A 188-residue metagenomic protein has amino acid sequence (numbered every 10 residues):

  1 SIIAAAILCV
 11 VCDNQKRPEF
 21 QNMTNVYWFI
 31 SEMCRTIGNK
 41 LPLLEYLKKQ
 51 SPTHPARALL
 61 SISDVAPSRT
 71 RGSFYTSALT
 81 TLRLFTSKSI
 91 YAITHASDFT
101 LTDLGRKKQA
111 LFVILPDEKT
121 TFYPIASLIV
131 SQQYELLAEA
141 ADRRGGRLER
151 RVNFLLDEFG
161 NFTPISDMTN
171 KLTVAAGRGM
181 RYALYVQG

Functional and structural regions predicted by a protein language model:
S1-M180: P-loop NTPase motor domains
Y185-G188: Conserved H-loop
